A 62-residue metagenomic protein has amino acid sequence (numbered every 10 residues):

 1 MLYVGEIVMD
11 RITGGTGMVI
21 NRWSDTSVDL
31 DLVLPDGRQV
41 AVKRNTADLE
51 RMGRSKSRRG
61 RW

Functional and structural regions predicted by a protein language model:
M1-T13: Short coil-to-beta transition motif at edge beta-strands of beta-rich domains
D10, W23, L34: Acidic surface patches and DE-rich sequence motifs
T13-T16, D36-R38: Short acidic/polar mixed-charge low-complexity motifs
G15-W23: Short beta-strand-centered aromatic/proline hotspots
T26-D31: Short aromatic-glycine-enriched beta-strand elements
L32-W62: Intrinsically disordered, low-complexity, charged/polar segments
